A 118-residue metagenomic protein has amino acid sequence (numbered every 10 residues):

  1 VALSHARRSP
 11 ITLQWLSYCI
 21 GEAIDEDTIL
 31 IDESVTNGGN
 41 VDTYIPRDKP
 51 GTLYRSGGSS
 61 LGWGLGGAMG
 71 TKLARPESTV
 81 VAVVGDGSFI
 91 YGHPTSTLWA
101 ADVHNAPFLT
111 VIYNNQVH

Functional and structural regions predicted by a protein language model:
V1-E77: Active-site diphosphate/adenylate-binding microenvironment
A74-H118: Conserved thiamine diphosphate
